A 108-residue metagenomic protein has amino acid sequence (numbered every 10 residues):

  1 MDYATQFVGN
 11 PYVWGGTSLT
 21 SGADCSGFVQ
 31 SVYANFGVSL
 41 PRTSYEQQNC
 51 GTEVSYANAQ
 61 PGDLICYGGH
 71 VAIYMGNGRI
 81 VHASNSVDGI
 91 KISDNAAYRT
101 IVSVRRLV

Functional and structural regions predicted by a protein language model:
M1-Y3, V38, R42-A57, G69 (+1 more regions): Aromatic- and glycine-rich peptidoglycan recognition patches
Y3-P61: Catalytic cysteine-centered active-site loop
G62-Y67: Short beta-strand segments that buttress and anchor functional surface loops
